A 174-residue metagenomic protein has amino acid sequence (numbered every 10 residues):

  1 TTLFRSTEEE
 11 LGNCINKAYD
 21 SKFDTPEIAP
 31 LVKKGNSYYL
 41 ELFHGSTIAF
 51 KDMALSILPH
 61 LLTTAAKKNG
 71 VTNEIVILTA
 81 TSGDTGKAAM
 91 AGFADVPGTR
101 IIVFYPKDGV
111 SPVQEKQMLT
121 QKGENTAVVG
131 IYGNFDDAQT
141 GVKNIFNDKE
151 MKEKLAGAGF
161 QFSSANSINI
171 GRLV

Functional and structural regions predicted by a protein language model:
T2-L3: Short, small-residue-biased leader/transition segments that mark boundaries at the very start of proteins
S6-F43: Anion-binding (especially nucleotide phosphate/pyrophosphate-binding) glycine-rich loop and adjoining beta-alpha core
T7, G45-F50, A54, I77 (+3 more regions): Catalytic cores of large soluble enzymes that bind and process phosphate-bearing ligands
T25, S46, T99-I101, G133 (+1 more regions): Conserved internal helical-beta-strand scaffold that buttresses enzyme catalytic cores
Y38-G92: Well-ordered mid-protein domain cores that form the structural environment of catalytic cofactors
I77-K116, Q121: Glycine/threonine-rich beta-strand-loop-alpha-helix active-site module that forms ligand/phosphate-binding
F104-V174: Small/polar-residue-rich loop-to-helix segments that shape phosphate-bearing ligand pockets
